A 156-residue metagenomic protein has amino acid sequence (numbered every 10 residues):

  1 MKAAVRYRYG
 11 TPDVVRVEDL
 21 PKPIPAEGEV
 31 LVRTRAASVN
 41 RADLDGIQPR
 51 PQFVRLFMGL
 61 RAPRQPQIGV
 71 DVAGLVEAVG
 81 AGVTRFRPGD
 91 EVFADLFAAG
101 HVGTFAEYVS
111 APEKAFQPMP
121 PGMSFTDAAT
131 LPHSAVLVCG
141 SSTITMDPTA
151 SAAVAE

Functional and structural regions predicted by a protein language model:
M1-K2: Extreme N-terminal starter segment of soluble prokaryotic enzymes
G10-V15, R41-A42: Short N-terminal binding/cap micro-motifs at the start of the first secondary-structure element
D13-E18, V72: Short beta-strand or tight-loop elements that sit immediately N-terminal to catalytic metal-binding acidic residues
P21-S38, Q52-A98: Glycine-rich beta-strand-centered segment in the early N-terminal region that forms part of a ligand/cofactor-binding
L44, A81, P121: Short, conserved catalytic or interaction motifs in soluble domains
L44-V54: Short Gly/aromatic-enriched secondary-structure transition segments
I47, E77-A78, S110-A111: Short beta-strand-to-turn element immediately C-terminal to the catalytic PLP-Schiff-base lysine in fold type I
M58-Q65, V70, R85, A94-A155: NAD(P)H dinucleotide-binding glycine-rich loop of Rossmann-like/cofactor-binding domains, especially the beta1-alpha1
